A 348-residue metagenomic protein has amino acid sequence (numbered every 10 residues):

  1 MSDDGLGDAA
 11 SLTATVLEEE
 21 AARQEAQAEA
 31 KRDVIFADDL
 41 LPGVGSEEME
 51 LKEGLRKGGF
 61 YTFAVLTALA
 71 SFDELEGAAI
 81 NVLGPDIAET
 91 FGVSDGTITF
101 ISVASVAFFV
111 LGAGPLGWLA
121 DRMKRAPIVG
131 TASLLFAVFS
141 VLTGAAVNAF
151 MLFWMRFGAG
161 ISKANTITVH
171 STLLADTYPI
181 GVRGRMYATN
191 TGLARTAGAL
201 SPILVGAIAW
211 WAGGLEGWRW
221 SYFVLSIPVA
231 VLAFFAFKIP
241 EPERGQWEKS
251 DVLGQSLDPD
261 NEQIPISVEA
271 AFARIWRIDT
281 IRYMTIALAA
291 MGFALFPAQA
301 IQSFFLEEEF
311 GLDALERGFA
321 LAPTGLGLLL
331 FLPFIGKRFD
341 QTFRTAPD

Functional and structural regions predicted by a protein language model:
G43-R56, E243-T285, E309: Juxtamembrane intracellular "pre-TM" segments in multi-pass secondary transporters
Y61-D95, A298-S303: Extracytoplasmic
I80-N81, I278-L332: Extracytoplasmic gate region of multi-pass secondary transporters
G92, K124, A145-M151, S162 (+2 more regions): Helix-breaking motifs and short loop linkers at transmembrane-helix boundaries and internal kinks in secondary membrane
V103-G117, A322-I335: Central cavity-lining transmembrane alpha-helices of secondary-active solute carriers, predominantly the Major
L111-F150: Conserved MFS/SLC helix-loop-helix module at the cytosolic interface between two early adjacent transmembrane helices
M155-A194: Cytoplasmic helix-loop-helix junction between adjacent transmembrane helices in 12-TM secondary transporters
N190, A194-R244: Helix-loop-helix hairpin linking two adjacent transmembrane segments in secondary transporters
